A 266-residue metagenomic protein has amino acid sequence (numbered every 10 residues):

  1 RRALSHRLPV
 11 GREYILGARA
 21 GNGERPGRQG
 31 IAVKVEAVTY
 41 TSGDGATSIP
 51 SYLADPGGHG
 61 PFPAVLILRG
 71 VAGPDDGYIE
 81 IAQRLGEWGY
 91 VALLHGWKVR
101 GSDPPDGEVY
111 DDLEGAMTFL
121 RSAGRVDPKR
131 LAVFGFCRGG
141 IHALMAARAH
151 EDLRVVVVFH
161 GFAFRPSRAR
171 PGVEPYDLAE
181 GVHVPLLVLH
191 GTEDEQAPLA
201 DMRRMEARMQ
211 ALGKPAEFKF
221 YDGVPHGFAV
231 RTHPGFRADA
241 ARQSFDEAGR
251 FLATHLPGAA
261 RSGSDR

Functional and structural regions predicted by a protein language model:
A37-V126, E174, G227-H233: Serine-hydrolase catalytic machinery in alpha/beta-hydrolase-like enzymes
R125-F136: Alpha/beta-hydrolase fold nucleophile elbow
V133-G135, F159, L189: Short beta-strand immediately N-terminal to the catalytic nucleophile in serine-hydrolase-like folds
G135-G139, A143: Gly/Ala-rich beta-loop-alpha elbow adjacent to hydrolase catalytic centers
D152-A163: A conserved short beta-strand
V182, V188-H190, D194: Short beta-strand/loop motif that positions the catalytic acidic residue of the alpha/beta-hydrolase fold
Q196-D201: Conserved alpha/beta-hydrolase "acid-adjacent" motif
P215-R266: C-terminal catalytic histidine-bearing segment of alpha/beta-hydrolase fold enzymes
